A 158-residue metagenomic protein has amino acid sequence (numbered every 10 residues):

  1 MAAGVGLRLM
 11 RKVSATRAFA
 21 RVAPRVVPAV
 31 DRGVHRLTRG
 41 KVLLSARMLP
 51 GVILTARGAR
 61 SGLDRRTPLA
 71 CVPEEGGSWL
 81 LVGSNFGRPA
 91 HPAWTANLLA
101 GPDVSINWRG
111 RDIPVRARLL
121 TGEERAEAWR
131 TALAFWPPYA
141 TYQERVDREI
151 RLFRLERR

Functional and structural regions predicted by a protein language model:
M1-R25: Compositionally biased, charge-rich terminal segments
A3-G6, A134-F135, R151: Conserved nucleotide- and phosphate/pyrophosphate-binding catalytic cores in adenylate/nucleotidyl-handling enzymes
F19-A59, D64: Short, conserved active-site entrance elements at the starts or edges of catalytic domains
L49-F86: Short beta-strand segments
V52, R151-F153: Short beta-strand micro-motifs in enzyme catalytic cores
E74, L155-R157: Active-site beta-strand termini and strand-to-loop segments that position acidic
N85-P138, R145-E149, R157: Short, structured beta-strand-loop surface elements
